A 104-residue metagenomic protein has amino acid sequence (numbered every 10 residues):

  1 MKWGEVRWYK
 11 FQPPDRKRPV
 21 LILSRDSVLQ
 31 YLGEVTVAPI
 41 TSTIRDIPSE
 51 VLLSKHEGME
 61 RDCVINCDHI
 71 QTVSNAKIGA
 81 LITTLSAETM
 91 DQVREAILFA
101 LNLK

Functional and structural regions predicted by a protein language model:
M1-K104: Conserved functional hotspots at enzyme active or ligand-binding sites that engage polyanionic ligands
